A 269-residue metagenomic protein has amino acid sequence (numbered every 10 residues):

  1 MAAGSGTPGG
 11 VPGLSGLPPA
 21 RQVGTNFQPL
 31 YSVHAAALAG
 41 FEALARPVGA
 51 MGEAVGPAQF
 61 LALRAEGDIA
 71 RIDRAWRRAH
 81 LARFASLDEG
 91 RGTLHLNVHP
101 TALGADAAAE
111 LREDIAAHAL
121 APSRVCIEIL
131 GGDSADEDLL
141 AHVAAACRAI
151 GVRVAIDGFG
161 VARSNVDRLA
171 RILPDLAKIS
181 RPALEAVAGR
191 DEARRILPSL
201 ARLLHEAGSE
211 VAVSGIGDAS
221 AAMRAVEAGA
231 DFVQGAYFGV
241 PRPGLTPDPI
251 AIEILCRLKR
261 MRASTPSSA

Functional and structural regions predicted by a protein language model:
M1-Q22, N26, H34-A37, P47-V48 (+3 more regions): EAL-family c-di-GMP phosphodiesterase catalytic domain
A2-H118: Bacterial c-di-GMP phosphodiesterase EAL domain
R21, E89-L94, L120-V125, I150-R153 (+3 more regions): Short, well-ordered coil/turn segments that N-cap beta-strands
E42, V55, A62, R77-R78 (+9 more regions): General N-terminal targeting signals
A50-R74, A102-D106, A117-G151, R181-R202 (+2 more regions): EAL-type cyclic di-GMP phosphodiesterase domain
G104-A116, D136-A144, R163-L176, A225: Distinct, well-ordered alpha-helical segments
